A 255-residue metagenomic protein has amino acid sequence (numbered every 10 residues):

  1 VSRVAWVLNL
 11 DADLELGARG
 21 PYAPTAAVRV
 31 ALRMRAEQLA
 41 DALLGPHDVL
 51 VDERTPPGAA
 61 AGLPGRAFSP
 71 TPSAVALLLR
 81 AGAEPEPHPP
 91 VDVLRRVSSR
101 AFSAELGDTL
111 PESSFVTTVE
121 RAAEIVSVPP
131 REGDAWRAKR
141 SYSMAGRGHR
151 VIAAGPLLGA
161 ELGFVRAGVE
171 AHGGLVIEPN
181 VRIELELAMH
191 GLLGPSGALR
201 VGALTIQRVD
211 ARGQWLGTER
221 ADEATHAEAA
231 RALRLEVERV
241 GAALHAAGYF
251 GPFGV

Functional and structural regions predicted by a protein language model:
V1-V4, G62-P64: A short, charged/proline- and glycine-enriched loop that marks the coil->beta-strand transition at the N-terminal
S2-D41: N-terminal-proximal low-complexity accessory segments that begin disordered and transition into the first
E15-G20, A74-A81, I125, R147-R150 (+1 more regions): A short acidic (Asp/Glu
R29-G45, L50-V128, S143-M144: Conserved N-proximal alpha/beta basic substrate-recognition cap immediately N-terminal to, or forming the N-lobe
G107, S113-V116, P129-V151, V165-I183 (+1 more regions): ATP-grasp fold ATP-binding core
S113, A135-L162, A188, D210-T225: Glycine-rich phosphate-binding loop of ATP-grasp-fold ATP-dependent ligases
D134, G159-D210: Phosphate-binding site of ATP-dependent enzymes
E170, G174, P179, Q214-V255: A long amphipathic alpha-helix within ATP-dependent nucleotide-binding catalytic cores
